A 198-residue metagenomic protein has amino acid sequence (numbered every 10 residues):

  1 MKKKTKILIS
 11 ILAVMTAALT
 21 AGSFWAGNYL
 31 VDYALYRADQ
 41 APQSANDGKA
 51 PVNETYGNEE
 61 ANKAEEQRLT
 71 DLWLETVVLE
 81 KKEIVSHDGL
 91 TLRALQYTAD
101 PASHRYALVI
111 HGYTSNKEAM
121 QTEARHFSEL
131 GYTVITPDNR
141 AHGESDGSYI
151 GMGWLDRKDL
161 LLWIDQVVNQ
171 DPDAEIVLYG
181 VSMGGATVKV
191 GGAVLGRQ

Functional and structural regions predicted by a protein language model:
M1-A17: N-terminal Sec-pathway targeting helices
A18-I84: An N-terminal hydrophobic leader/cap segment in hydrolases
H87-T98: A short loop-to-beta-strand scaffold at the N-terminal edge of the catalytic core in hydrolase folds
H104-G112: Short beta-strand element of the alpha/beta-hydrolase
Y113-H126, N139: The serine-hydrolase catalytic nucleophile loop
A119, I150-D171: Alpha/beta-hydrolase active-site loop
H126-D146: Conserved alpha/beta-hydrolase
Q166-Q170, E175-Q198: Primarily recognizes the serine-hydrolase "nucleophile elbow" in alpha/beta-hydrolase and SGNH/GDSL folds
